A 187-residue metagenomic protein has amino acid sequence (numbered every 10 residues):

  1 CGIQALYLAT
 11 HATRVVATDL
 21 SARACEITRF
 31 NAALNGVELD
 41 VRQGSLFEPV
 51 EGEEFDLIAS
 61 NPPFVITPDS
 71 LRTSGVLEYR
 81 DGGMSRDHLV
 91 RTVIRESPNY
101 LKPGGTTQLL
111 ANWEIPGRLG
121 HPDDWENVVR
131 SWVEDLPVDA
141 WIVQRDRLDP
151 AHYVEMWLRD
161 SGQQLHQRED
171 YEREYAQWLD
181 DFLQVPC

Functional and structural regions predicted by a protein language model:
C1-T13: Conserved SAM-binding loop of SAM-dependent methyltransferases across substrates and taxa, primarily the Class I
R14-D19: Conserved SAM-binding motif I beta-strand of class I
L20-F30, L34-D170: S-adenosylmethionine
Y175-C187: C-terminal lobe and adjacent flexible extensions of AdoMet/dcAdoMet transferase-like proteins
